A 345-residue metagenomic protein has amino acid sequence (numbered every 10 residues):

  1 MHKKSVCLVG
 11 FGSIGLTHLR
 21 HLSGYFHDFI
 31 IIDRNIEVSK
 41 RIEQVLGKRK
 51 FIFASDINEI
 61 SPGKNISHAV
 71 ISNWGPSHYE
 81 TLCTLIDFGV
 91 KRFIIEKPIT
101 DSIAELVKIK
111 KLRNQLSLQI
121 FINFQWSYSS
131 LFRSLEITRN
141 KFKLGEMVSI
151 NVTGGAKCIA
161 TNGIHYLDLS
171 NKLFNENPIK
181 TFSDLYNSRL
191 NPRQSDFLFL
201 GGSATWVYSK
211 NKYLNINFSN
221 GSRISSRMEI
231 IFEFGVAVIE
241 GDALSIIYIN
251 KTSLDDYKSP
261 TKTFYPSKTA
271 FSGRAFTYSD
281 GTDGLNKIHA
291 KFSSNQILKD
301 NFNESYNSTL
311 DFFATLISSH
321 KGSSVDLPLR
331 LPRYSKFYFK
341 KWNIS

Functional and structural regions predicted by a protein language model:
M1, I31-I32, V45, H68-N73 (+1 more regions): C-terminal helix-rich "cap/oligomerization" subdomain common to oxidoreductases
M1-K48: N-terminal Rossmann-like dinucleotide-binding module
H18, L46-L112: Beta-loop-alpha module in the N-terminal Rossmann-like domain of NAD(P)-dependent dehydrogenases, especially those
S61-G63, H68, I99-L167: A contiguous active-site-proximal alpha/beta segment in oxidoreductase catalytic domains
I94-I95, I120-I122, I239: Hydrophobic residues in well-ordered beta-strands that form the structural core
V148-S225, E229: Rossmann-like dinucleotide-binding domain that binds NAD(P)(H)
Q194, Y213-N286, L298-F302, L329 (+1 more regions): NAD(P)-dinucleotide binding in Rossmann-like oxidoreductases
